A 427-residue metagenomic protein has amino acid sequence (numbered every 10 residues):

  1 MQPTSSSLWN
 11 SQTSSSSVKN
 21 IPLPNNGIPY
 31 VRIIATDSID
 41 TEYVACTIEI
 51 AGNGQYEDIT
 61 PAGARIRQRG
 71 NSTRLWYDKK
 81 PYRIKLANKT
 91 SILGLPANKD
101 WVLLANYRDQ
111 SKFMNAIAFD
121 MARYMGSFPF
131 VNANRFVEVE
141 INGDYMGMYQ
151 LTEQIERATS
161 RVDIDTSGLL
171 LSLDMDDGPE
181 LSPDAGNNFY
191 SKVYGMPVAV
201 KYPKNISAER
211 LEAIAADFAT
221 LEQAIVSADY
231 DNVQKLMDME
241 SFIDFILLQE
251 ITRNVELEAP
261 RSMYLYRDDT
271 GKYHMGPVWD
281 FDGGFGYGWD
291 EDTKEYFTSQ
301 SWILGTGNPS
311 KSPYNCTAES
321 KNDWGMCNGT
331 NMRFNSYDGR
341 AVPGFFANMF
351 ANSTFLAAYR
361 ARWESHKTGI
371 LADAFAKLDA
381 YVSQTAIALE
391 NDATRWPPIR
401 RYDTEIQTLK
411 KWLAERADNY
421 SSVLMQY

Functional and structural regions predicted by a protein language model:
M1-I21, Y314-C316, C327: Ser/Thr/Gly/Pro-rich low-complexity, disordered linker/stalk segments of secreted and cell-surface proteins
N20-F113, I117: Conserved NTP-binding catalytic cores of kinases and kinase-like/nucleotidyltransferase enzymes across multiple kinase
I28, I39, V44, T60-A64 (+3 more regions): Middle-to-C-terminal accessory/interaction subdomains
C46, K80-Y82, W101, V137 (+4 more regions): Residue-level detector of short, conserved catalytic/binding motifs and their immediate flanks
Y77-K79, P96-N98, N132-N134, Y145 (+3 more regions): Short, solvent-exposed loop/turn segments at the edges of secondary structure
K89-S91, A105-Y107, S127-N132, D144-L248 (+1 more regions): Internal "kinase-insert"/substrate-recognition segments embedded within catalytic cores of ATP-dependent enzymes
Q110-N142, A228: A conserved helix-loop-beta module that forms one wall/lid of the active-site cleft in ATP-utilizing catalytic domains
